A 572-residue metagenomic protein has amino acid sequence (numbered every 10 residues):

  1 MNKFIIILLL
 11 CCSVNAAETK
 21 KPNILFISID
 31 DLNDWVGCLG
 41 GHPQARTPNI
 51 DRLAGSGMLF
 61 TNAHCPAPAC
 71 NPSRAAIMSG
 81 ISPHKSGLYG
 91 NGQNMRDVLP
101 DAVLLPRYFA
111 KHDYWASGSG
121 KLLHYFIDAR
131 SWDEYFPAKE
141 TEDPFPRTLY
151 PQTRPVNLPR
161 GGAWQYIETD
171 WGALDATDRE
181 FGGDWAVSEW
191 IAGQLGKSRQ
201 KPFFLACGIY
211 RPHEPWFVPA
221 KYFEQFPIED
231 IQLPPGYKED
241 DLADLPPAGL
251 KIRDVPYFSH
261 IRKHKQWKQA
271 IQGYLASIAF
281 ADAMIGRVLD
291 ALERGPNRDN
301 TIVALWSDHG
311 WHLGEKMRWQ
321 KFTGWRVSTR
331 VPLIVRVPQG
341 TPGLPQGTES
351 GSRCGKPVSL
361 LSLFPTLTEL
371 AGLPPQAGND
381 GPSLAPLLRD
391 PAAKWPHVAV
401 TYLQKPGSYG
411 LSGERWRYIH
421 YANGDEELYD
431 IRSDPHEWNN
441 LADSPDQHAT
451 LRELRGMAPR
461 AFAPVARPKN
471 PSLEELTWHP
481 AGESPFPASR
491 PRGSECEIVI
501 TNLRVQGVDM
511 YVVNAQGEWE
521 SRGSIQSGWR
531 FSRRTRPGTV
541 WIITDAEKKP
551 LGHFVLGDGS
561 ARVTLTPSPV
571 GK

Functional and structural regions predicted by a protein language model:
M1-I7: Sec-dependent signal peptide recognition, specifically the positively charged N-region followed immediately by
L8-A17: Hydrophobic h-region of N-terminal signal peptides that target proteins for export in Gram-negative bacteria
A16-Y421, D425-E426, P435-G456: Formylglycine-dependent sulfatase
S472-C496, S568-V570: Extracellular ectodomain segments of secreted/surface proteins
I498-R504: Asparagine-centered strand-capping/turn motif at beta-strand->loop junctions
G517-P537: Intrinsically disordered, low-complexity Pro/Gly/Ser/Thr-rich segments with frequent PxxP/GP/PP motifs and embedded
P537-E547: A short, solvent-exposed beta-strand micro-motif common in secreted/extracellular proteins
A546-K572: Structured interaction patches on ligand/partner-binding surfaces of diverse proteins
